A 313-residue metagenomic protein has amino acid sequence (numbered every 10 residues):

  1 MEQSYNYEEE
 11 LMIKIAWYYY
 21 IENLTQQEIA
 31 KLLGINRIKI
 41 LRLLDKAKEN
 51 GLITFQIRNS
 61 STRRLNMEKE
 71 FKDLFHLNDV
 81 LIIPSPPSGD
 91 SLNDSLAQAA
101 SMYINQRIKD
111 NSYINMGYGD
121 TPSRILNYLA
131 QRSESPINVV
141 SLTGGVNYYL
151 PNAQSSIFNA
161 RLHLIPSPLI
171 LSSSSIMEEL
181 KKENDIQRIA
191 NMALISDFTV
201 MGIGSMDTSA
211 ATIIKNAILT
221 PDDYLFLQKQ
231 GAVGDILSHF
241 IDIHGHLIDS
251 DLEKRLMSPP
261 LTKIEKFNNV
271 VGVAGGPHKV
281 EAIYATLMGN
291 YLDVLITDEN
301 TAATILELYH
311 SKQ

Functional and structural regions predicted by a protein language model:
E2-A16, I21, T25-E28, K39-D45 (+2 more regions): Conserved phosphate- and dinucleotide-binding cores of soluble alpha/beta proteins, encompassing both enzyme active
Q3-Y7, D45-Y113, N127-P136, G144-F158 (+1 more regions): HTH-adjacent hinge/linker in prokaryotic transcriptional regulators
I15, L96-I104, I125, I189 (+1 more regions): Generic hydrophobic alpha-helical segments
K31: Alpha-helical residues within the helix-turn-helix
M116-T121: Glycine-rich beta-strand-to-loop/alpha-helix junction loops that act as flexible
L126-N127, I305: Short hydrophobic alpha-helical segments that form membrane-spanning helices or hydrophobic packing faces of helical
